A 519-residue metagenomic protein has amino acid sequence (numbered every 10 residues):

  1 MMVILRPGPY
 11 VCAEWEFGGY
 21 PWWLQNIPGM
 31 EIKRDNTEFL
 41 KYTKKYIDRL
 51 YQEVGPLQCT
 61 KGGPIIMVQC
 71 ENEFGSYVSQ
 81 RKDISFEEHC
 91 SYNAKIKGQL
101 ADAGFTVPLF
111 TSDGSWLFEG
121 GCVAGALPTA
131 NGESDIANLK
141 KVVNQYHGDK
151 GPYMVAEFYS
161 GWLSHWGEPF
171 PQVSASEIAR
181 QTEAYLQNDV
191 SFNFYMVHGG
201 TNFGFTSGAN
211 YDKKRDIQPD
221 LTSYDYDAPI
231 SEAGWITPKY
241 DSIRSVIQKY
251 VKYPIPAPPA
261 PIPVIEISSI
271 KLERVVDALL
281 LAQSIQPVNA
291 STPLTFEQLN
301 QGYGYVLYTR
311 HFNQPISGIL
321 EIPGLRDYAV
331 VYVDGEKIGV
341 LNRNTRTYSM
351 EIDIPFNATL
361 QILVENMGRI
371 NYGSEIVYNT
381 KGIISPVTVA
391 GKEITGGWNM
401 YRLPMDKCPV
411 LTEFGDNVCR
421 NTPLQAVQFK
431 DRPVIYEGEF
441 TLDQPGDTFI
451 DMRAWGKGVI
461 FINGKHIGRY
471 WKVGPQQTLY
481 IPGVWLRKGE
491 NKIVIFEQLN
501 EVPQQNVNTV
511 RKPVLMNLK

Functional and structural regions predicted by a protein language model:
M1-A103: Active-site mouth of glycoside hydrolases
E73-F105, D113-G148, G200-G208: Substrate-binding cleft/loops of secretory-pathway carbohydrate-active enzymes
D102, N131-S231, W235, V246: Catalytic-core region of carbohydrate-active enzymes that cleave or remodel glycosidic bonds
D216-I217, S223-D225, K239, P293-Q298 (+4 more regions): A cross-kingdom feature marking solvent-exposed beta-strand/loop segments within repeated, beta-rich binding/scaffold
D220-L280: Aromatic- and carboxylate-lined catalytic core of secreted/periplasmic carbohydrate-active enzymes
V275-T309, M405-Y436: Edge strands and adjacent loops of beta-rich recognition modules
S317-Y332, L360, F440-N463, Y470-W471 (+1 more regions): Aromatic-lined ligand-binding clefts that engage carbohydrates, nucleic acids, or primary amines
E365-G397, N500-K519: Glycine/proline-rich low-complexity spacer/linker segments in large multi-domain proteins
